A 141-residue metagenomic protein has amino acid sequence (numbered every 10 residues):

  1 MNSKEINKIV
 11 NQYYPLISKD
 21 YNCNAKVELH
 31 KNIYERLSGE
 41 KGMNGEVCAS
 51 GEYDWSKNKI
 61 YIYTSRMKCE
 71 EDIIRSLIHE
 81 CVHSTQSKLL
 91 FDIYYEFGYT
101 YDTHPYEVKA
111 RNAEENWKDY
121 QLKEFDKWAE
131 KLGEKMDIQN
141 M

Functional and structural regions predicted by a protein language model:
M1-S56, I60: Auxiliary, metal-adjacent structural segments of Zn-dependent hydrolase domains
K19-A25, F91-I93, Q121-W128: Surface-exposed helix-capping loop/turn segments at secondary-structure junctions
N32-E35, M67-K68, F91, K118: Short, solvent-exposed loop/turn segments at secondary-structure junctions
I60-L77: Short pre-active-site segment immediately N-terminal to the catalytic Zn-binding motif
E71-R75, S87-N116, D126: Post-HEXXH active-site segment of zinc metalloproteases
I78-Q86: Short active-site segment of divalent metal-dependent hydrolases/proteases that encodes the spacing between
W117-M141: Long, well-structured alpha-helical subdomains associated with metal-dependent extracellular/ecto-lumenal hydrolases
